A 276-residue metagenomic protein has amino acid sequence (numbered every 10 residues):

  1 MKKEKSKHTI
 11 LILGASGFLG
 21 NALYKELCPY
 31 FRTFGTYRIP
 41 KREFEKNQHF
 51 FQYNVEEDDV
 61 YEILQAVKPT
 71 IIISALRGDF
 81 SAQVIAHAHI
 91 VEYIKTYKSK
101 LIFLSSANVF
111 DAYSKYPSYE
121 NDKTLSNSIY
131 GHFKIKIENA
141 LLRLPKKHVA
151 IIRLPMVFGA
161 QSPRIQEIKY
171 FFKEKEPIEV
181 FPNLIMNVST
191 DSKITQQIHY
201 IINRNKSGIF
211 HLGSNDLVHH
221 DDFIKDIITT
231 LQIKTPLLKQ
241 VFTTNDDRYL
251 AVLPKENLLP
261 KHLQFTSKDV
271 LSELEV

Functional and structural regions predicted by a protein language model:
M1-K2, H8, P260-V276: Amphipathic terminal alpha-helices
K2-Y30: N-terminal Rossmann NAD(P)H-binding glycine-rich loop of SDR-like oxidoreductase domains
Q48-P69: Conserved Rossmann-fold cofactor-binding substructure of NAD(P)-dependent oxidoreductases
E62-F103: NAD(P)-cofactor binding segment of oxidoreductase domains
A88-I129: Conserved Rossmann-fold NAD(P)-dependent oxidoreductase catalytic core, especially the SDR/UDP-sugar
A112-I152, G159: Catalytic helix-loop patch of NAD(P)-dependent Rossmann-fold dehydrogenases
N139-K193, H199-Y200: NAD(P)-dependent short-chain dehydrogenase/reductase
E176, Q197-Y249, E275-V276: Mid/C-terminal beta-alpha module of Rossmann-like enzyme folds, strongest in SDR-family dehydrogenases/epimerases
